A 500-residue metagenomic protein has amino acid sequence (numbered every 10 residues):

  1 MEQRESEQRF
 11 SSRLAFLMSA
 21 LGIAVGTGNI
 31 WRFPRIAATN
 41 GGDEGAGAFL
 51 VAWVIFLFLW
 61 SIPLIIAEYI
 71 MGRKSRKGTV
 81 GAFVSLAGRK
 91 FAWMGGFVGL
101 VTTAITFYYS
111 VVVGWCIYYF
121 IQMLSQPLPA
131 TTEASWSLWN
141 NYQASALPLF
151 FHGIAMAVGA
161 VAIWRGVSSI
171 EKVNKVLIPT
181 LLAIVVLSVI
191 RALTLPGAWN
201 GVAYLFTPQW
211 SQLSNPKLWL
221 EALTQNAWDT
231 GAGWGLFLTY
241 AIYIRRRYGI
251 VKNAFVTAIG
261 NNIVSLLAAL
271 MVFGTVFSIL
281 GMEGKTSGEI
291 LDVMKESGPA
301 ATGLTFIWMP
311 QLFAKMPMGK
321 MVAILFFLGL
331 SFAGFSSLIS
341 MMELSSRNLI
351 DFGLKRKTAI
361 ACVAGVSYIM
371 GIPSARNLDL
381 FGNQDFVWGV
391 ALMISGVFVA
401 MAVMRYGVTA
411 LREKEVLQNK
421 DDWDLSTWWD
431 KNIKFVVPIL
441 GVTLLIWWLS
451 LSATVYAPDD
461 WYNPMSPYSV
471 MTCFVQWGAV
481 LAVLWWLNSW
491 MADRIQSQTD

Functional and structural regions predicted by a protein language model:
M1-W31, L64-Y69, R73, K77-F83 (+3 more regions): Membrane-interface "cap" regions at the ends of multi-pass membrane proteins
E2-L14, E171-I339, R347-L354, T358-C362 (+2 more regions): Membrane-embedded translocation segments of transport machinery
R4-E7, R35-E44, T79-F97, S110-V167 (+7 more regions): Inter-helical loop and helix-membrane interface segments of multi-pass membrane transporters/permeases
S12-V54, L238, I244, N253-F255 (+2 more regions): Transmembrane helix-boundary motif of multi-pass solute transporters/channels
R32-V54, I70-G72, R76, L86-A87 (+8 more regions): Transmembrane helix-loop boundary segments of multi-pass membrane transporters
I36, N40-D43, L86, K90-T106 (+7 more regions): Membrane-water interface regions at transmembrane-helix termini and the short interhelical loops of multi-pass membrane
L64, T106-T131, L182-P208, G274-I279 (+3 more regions): Hydrophobic alpha-helical segments and their helix-loop junctions in multi-pass secondary transporters
G88, M94, G99, A144-S145 (+4 more regions): C-terminal membrane-solvent junction of multi-pass transporters and transport-like membrane proteins
